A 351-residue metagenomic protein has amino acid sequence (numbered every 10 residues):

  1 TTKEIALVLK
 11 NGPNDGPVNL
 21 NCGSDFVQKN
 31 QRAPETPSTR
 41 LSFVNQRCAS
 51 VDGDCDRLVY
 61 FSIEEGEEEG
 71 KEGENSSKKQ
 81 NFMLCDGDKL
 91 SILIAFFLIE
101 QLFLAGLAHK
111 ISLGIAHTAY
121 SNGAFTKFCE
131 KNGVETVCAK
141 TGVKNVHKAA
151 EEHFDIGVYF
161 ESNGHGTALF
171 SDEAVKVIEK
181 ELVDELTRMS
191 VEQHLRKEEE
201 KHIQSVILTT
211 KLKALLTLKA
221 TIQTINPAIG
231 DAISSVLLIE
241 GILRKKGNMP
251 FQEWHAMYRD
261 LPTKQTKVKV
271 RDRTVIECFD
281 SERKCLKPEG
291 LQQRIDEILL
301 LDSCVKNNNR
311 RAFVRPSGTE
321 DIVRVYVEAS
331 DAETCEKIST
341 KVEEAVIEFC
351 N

Functional and structural regions predicted by a protein language model:
T1-K246: Phosphate-binding chemistry for phosphorylated carbohydrates and sugar-nucleotides
E198-T221, I242-N351: Catalytic-core signal marking the mid-to-C-terminal active-site face
